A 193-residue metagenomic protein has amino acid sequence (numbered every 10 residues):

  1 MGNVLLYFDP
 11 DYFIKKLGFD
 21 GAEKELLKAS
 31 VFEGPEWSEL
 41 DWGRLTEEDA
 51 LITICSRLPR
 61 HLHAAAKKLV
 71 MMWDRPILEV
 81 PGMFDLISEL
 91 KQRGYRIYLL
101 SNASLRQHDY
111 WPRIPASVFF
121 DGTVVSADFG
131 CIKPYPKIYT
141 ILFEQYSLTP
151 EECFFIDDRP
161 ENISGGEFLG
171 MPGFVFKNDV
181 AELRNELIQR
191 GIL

Functional and structural regions predicted by a protein language model:
M1-E33, H61, F168, A181: Active-site neighborhood of HAD-like aspartate-dependent phosphohydrolases
Y7, Y98-N102: Short beta-strand segments
I14, F84-S88, I163: Short amphipathic alpha-helical segments and helix-helix/interface helices
K24-V31, E36-E39, C55, L69-I77 (+1 more regions): Helical cap/lid subdomains and adjacent loops of hydrolase enzymes that gate the active-site channel and determine
W37-L69: A metal-dependent, Asp-based hydrolase signature
E48, H63-Y98, P136: Short, acidic loop-to-helix structural element flanking the phosphoryl-transfer center in phosphate-processing enzymes
S104-L193: Asp-based, Mg2+/Mn2+-dependent phosphohydrolase catalytic module
